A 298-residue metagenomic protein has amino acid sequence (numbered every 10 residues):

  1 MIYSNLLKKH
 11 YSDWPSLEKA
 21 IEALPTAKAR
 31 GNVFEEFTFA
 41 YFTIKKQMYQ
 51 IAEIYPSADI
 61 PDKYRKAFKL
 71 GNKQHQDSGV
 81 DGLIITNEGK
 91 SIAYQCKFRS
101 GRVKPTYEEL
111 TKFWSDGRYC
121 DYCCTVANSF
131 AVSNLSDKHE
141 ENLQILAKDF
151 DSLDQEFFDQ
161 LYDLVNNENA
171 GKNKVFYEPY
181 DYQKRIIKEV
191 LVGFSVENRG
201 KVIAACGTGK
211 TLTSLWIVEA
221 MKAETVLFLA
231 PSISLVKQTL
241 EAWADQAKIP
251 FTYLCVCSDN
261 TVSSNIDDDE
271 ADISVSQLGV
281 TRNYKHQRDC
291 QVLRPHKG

Functional and structural regions predicted by a protein language model:
I2-W14, E22-A23, A27-A29, P56-K73 (+4 more regions): SF2 helicase/translocase NTPase motor core, specifically the RecA-like lobe 1 inter-motif segment between Walker
K19-L24, G79: Short linear interaction motifs
A29-R118: Catalytic centers of nucleases
K97-F98, V126-F130: Structural motif
